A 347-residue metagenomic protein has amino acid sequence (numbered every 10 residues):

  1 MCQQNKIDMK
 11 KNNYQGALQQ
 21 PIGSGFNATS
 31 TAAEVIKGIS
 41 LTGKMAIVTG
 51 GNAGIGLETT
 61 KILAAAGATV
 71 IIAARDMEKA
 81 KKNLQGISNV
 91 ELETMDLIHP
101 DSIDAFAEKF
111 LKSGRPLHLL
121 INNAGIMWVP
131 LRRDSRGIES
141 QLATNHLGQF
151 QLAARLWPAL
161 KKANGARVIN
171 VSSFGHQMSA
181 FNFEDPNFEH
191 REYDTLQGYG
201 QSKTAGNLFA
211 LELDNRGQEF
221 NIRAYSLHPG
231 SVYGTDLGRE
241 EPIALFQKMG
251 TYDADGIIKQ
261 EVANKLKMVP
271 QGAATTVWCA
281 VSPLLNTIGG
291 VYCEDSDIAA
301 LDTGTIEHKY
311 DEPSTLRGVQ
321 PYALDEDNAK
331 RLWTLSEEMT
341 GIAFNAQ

Functional and structural regions predicted by a protein language model:
C2-T94, H99-P100, D104-H118, M127 (+2 more regions): NAD(P)H-dependent oxidoreductase Rossmann-fold/reductase module
G50, A124, N145: Glycine-rich, N-terminal phosphate-binding loop of Rossmann-like dinucleotide-binding domains
T69, G165-R167: Short glycine-centered segments of the SAM/dcSAM-binding site in methyltransferase folds
H118, E139, A166: Conserved acidic residues
N122, N170: Redox-cofactor binding/interface segments in oxidoreductases and associated redox assembly factors
N123-V129: Conserved NAD(P)H cofactor-binding loop of Rossmann-fold oxidoreductase domains
V129-T144, H190-Y193: Short alpha-helical oligomerization interface
T144-G165, A180, D214-N215: Amphipathic alpha-helical dimer-interface segment in Rossmann-like NAD(P)H-dependent oxidoreductases
